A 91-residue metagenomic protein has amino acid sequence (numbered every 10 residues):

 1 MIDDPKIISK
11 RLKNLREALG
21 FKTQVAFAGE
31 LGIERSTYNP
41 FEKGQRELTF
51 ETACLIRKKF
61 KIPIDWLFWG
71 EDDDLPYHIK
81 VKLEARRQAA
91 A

Functional and structural regions predicted by a protein language model:
M1-G20: A short, Lys/Arg-rich alpha-helix, primarily the initiator
M1-I2, K58, F68-A91: Short, charged recognition helix plus adjacent turn of helix-turn-helix-like nucleic-acid-binding domains
K10, F21-T23, L48-E51: Residue-level signal for the short linker/turn that defines the boundary of a DNA-recognition helix
K13, V25, C54: Residues within the helices of the helix-turn-helix
R16, A28, R57: The alpha-helix within a helix-turn-helix
F21-P40: Short alpha-helical DNA-recognition segment
R35-N39, R46, D65: Key DNA-contact positions within bacterial/archaeal DNA-binding proteins
E51-W66: DNA major-groove recognition helix of helix-turn-helix/homeodomain DNA-binding modules
